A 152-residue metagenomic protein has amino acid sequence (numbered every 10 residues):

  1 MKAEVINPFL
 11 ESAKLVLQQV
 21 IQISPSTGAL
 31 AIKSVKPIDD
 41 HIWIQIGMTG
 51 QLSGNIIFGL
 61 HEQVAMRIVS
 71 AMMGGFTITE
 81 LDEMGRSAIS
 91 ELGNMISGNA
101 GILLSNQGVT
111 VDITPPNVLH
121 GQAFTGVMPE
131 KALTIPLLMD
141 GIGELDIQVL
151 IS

Functional and structural regions predicted by a protein language model:
M1-S152: N-terminal auxiliary interaction/assembly segments of multi-subunit proteins
